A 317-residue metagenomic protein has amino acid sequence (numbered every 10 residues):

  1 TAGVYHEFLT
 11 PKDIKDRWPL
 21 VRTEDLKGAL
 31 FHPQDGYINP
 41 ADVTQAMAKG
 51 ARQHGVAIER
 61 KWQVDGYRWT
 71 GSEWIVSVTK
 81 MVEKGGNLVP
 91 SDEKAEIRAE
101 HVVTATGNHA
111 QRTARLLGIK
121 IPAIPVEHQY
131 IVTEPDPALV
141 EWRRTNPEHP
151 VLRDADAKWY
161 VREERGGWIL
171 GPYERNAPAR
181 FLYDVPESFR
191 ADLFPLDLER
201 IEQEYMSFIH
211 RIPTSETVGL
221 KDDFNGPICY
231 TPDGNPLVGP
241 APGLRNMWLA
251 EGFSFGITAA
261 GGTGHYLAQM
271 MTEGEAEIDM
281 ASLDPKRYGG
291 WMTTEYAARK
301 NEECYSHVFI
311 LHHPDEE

Functional and structural regions predicted by a protein language model:
T1-R60, D65-K80, K84, R165 (+1 more regions): Flavin (FAD/FMN) cofactor-binding and adjacent substrate-gating region of FAD-dependent oxidoreductase domains
Y5-E7, A57, E96, K120 (+2 more regions): Conserved beta-strand segments of alpha/beta enzyme cores
E7-T10, I58-R60, T104, L220 (+1 more regions): General beta-strand structural signal in soluble alpha/beta enzymes
G50-H54, L116, Y266, M270-G274: Active-site catalytic microenvironments for nucleophilic, acid-base chemistry
W62, Y173-R175, D222-D223: Short, well-ordered beta-to-alpha junction loops that form the rim of enzyme active sites and present histidine/acidic
Y67-F194, Q203-M206, R211, M292-E317: Flavin-dependent oxidoreductases
D156, R165, A179, E187-E316: C-terminal catalytic lobe of FAD-dependent flavoproteins
